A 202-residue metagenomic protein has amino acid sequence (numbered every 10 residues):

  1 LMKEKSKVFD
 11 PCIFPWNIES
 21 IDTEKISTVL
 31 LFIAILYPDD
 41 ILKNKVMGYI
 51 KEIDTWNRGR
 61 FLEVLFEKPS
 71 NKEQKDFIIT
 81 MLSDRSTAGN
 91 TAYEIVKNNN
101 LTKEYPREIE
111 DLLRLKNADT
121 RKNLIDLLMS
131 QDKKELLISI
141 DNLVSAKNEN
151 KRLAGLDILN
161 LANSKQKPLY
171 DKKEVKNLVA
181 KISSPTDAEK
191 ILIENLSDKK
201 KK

Functional and structural regions predicted by a protein language model:
L1-P15, D39-I50, L62, P69-L82 (+3 more regions): Amphipathic alpha-helical scaffolding segments comprising HEAT/armadillo-like alpha-solenoid repeats
W16-S20, I26-L36, G48-E52, N57-P69 (+7 more regions): Structural detector for internal amphipathic alpha-helices that build alpha-solenoid repeat scaffolds
I41, W56-N57, E73, T87 (+4 more regions): Structural detector for tandem alpha-solenoid helical repeats, activating at a conserved register within the helical
A118, E149, D157-L159, P185-T186: Positively charged, hydrophobic/aromatic-enriched amphipathic segments
K172-K202: Extended alpha-helical scaffolding regions
